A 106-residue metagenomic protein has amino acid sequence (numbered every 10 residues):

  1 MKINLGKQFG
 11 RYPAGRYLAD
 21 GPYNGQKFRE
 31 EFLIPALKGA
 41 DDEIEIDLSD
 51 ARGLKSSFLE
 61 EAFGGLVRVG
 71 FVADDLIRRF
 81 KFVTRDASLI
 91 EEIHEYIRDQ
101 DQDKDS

Functional and structural regions predicted by a protein language model:
M1-K7: Short amphipathic
K7-D42, I46-I97: Amphipathic alpha-helical interaction surfaces in cytosolic regulatory modules
Q100-D101: Radical SAM/AdoMet-radical enzyme domain recognition
K104-S106: Short acidic DE-rich linear segments
